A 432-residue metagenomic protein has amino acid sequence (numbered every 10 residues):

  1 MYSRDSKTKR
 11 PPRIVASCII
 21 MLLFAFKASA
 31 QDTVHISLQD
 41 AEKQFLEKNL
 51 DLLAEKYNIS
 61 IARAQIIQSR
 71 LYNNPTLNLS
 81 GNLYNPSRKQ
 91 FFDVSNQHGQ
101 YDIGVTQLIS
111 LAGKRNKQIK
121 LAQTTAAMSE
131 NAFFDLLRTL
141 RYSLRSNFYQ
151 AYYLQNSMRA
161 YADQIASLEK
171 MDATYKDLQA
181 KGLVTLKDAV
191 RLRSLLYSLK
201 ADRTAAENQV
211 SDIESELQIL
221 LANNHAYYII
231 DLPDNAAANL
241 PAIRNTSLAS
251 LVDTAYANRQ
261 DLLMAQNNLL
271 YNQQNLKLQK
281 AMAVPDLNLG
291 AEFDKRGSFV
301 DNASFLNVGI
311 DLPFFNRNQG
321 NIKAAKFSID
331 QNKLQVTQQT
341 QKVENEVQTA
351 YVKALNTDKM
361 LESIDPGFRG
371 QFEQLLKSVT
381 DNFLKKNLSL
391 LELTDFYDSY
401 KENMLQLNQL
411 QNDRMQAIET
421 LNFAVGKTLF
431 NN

Functional and structural regions predicted by a protein language model:
Y2, K7, L136-T254, A350-K353 (+2 more regions): Periplasmic alpha-helical coiled-coil/stalk elements that build and connect Gram-negative outer-membrane
Y2-S3, K7-K9, Q31, Q39-E42 (+2 more regions): Acidic, low-complexity, intrinsically disordered peripheral segments
A16-A25: Bacterial N-terminal signal peptides
A30-T76, G81, L108, L183-T185 (+4 more regions): Bacterial Sec-pathway N-terminal export signals of envelope proteins
Q31-V34, N78-L111, Q118, P233-N245 (+2 more regions): Small/polar, glycine/serine/threonine/aspartate-rich low-complexity segments that form flexible
K43-L53, S60-P75, I103-K120, N131-R138 (+7 more regions): A glycine-/polar-enriched beta->alpha junction
A54-S69, L136, L140-Y161, K170 (+4 more regions): Amphipathic alpha-helical coiled-coil segments
